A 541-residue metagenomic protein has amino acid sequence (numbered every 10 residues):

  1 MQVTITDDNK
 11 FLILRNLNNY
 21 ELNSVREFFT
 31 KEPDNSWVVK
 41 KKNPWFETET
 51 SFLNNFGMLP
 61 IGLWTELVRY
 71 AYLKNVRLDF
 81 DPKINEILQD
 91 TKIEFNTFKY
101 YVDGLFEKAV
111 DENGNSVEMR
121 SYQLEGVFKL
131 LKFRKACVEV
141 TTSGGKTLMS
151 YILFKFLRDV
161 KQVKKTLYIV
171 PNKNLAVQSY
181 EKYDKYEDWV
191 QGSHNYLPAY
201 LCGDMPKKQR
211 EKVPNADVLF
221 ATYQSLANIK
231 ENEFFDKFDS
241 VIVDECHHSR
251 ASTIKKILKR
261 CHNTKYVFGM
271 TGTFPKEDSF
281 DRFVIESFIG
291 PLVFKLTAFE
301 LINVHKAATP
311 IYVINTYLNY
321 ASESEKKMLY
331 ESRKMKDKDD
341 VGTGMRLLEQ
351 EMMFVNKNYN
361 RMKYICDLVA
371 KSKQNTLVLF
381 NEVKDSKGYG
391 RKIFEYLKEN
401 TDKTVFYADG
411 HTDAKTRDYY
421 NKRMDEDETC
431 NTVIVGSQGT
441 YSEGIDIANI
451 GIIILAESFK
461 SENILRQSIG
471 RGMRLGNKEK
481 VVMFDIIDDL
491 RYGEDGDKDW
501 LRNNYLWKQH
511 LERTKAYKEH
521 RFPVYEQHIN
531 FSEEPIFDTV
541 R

Functional and structural regions predicted by a protein language model:
F133-K155: Walker A/P-loop
T147-R158, Q162-K185, E382-K384: Conserved Walker A/P-loop ATP-binding site and its immediately adjacent core in helicase/helicase-like ATPase domains
P206-K212, K403-Y441: Conserved helicase ATPase core of P-loop NTP-dependent helicases/translocases
F238-D239, V435-G436, E443-S458, K480-D485: A short beta-strand element within the Helicase C-terminal
H247-I311: Post-DEXD/H (motif II) to motif III coupling segment of the RecA-like Helicase ATP-binding lobe
F274, K460-M483: Conserved SF2 helicase motif VI
D337-N381, G388-Y396: Conserved interdomain hinge at the start of the Helicase C-terminal
G472-W507: Conserved segment of the helicase C-terminal RecA-like domain
